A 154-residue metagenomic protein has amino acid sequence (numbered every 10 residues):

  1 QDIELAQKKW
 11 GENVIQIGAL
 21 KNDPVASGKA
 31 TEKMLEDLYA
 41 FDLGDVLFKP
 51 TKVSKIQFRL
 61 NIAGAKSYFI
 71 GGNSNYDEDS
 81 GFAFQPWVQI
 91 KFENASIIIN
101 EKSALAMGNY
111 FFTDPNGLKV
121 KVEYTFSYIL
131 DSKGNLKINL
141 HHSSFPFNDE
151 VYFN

Functional and structural regions predicted by a protein language model:
A6-K9: Intrinsically disordered, low-complexity regulatory regions flanking sensor or DNA-binding modules
G11-A19, Y39-L43: Sec-exported extracytoplasmic/periplasmic mature domains
V14, Y110-F112, H142: Short beta-strand segments enriched in hydrophobic/aromatic residues within well-folded beta-rich domains
I17, N75-A83, T113-L118: Substrate-binding/catalytic groove segments of enzymes that remodel or degrade extracellular structural polymers
D23-A95: A solvent-exposed, acidic/Ser-Thr-rich amphipathic alpha-helical stretch
Q89-N94, M107-N109, T125: Conserved beta-strand residues within beta-sheet cores
I99-M107, N116-Y152: Short beta-strand edge/turn micro-motifs at domain boundaries
